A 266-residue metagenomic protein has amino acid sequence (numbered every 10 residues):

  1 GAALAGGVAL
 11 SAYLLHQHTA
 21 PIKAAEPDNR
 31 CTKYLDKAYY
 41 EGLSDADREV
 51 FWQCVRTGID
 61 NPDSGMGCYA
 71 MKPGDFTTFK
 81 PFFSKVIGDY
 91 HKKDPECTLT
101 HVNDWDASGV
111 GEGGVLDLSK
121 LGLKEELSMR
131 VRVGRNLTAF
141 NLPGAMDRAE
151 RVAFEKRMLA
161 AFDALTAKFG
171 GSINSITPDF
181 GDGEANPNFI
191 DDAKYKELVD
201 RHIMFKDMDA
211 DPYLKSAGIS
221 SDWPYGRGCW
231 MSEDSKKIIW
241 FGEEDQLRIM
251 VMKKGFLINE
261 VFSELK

Functional and structural regions predicted by a protein language model:
A2-K266: Long, Pro/Ser/Thr-rich low-complexity/intrinsically disordered regulatory tracts in eukaryotic proteins
